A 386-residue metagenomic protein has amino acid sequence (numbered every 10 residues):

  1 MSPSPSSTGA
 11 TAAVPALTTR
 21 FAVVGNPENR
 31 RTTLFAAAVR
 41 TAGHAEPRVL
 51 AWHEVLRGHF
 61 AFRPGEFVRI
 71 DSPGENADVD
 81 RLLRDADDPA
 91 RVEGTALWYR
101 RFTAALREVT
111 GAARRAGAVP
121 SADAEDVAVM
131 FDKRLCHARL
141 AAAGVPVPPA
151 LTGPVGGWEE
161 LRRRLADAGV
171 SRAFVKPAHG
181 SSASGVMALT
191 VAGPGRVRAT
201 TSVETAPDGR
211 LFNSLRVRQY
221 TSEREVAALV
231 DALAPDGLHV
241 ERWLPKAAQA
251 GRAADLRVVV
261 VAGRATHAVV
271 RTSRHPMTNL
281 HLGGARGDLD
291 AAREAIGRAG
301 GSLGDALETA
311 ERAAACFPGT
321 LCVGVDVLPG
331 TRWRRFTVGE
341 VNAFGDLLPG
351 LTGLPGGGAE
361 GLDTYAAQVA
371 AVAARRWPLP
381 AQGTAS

Functional and structural regions predicted by a protein language model:
M1-A16: Intrinsically disordered, low-complexity terminal tails and inter-domain linkers enriched for S/T/G/P/D/E
P3, G283-C322, P329-S386: C-terminal active-site "lid" helix and adjoining low-complexity regulatory extension at the edge of ATP-using catalytic
L17-F21: Extreme N-terminal starter segment of soluble prokaryotic enzymes
N26-A38, A42-P154, E159-R164: Conserved N-proximal alpha/beta basic substrate-recognition cap immediately N-terminal to, or forming the N-lobe
E28-N29, H179-S182, P245-K246, A265 (+2 more regions): Short, solvent-exposed loop/turn segments at secondary-structure junctions
A113-G237: Active-site nucleotide/adenylate-binding loops and adjacent lid/helix of ATP-dependent enzymes
V175, V186-L189, R196-S202, A254-T272 (+1 more regions): Beta-strand scaffold of nucleotide-dependent catalytic cores
Y220-T272, P276-W333: A long amphipathic alpha-helix within ATP-dependent nucleotide-binding catalytic cores
